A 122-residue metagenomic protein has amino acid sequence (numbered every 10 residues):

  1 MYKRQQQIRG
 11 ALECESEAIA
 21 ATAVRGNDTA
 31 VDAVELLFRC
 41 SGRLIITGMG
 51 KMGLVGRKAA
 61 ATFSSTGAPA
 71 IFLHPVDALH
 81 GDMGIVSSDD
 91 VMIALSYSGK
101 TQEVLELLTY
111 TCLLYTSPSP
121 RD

Functional and structural regions predicted by a protein language model:
M1-Q5, Y115-D122: Conserved small/polar residues in nucleotide/adenosyl-binding loops
R4-R39: An N-terminal, well-structured beta->alpha segment
L37-R39, G84-S87, L113: Solvent-exposed alpha-helices and their adjacent loops that cap or buttress functional pockets in soluble metabolic
R43-S88: Anionic-ligand anchoring segments at beta-strand to alpha-helix junctions in alpha/beta enzyme folds, i.e., glycine
M52-G56, K100-E106: Short glycine/serine/threonine-rich phosphate/pyrophosphate-binding segments that cradle anionic phosphate groups
S96-S98: Short glycine-/small-residue-rich Rossmann-like dinucleotide-binding loops
